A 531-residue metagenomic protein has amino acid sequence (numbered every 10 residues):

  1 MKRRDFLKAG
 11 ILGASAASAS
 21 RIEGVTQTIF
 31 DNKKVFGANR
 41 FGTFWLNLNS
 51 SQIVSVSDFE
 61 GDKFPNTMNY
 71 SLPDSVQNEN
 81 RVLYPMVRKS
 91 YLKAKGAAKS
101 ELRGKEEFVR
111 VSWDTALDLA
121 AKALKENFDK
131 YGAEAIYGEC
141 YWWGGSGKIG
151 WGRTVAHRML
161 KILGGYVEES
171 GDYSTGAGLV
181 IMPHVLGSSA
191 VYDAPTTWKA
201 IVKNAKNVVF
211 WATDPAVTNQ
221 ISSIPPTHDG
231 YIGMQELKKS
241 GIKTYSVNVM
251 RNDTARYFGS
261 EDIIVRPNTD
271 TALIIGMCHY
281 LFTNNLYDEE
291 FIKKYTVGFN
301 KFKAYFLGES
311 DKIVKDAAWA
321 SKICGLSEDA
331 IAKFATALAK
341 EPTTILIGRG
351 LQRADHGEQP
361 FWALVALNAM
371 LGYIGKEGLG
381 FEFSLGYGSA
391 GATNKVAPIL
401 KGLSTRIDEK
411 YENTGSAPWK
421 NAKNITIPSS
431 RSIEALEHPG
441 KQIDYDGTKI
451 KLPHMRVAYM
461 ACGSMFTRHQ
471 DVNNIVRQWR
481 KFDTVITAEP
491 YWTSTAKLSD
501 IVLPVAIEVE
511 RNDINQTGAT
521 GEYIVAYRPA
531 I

Functional and structural regions predicted by a protein language model:
K2-L286, S327, E508-R511: N-terminal export/assembly segments and adjacent metallocofactor-ligating motifs of anaerobic energy-metabolism
Y91-T115, L286-E328, R406-G415, I531: N-terminal leader/propeptide and maturation segments of large enzyme subunits in energy/redox metabolism and hydrolases
Y131-A135, Y287-I292, G375-E382: Flexible, glycine/charged-enriched surface loops at secondary-structure junctions
E139-G147, W319-I323, G348-D355, Y387-S389 (+1 more regions): Conserved short loop/turn motifs at secondary-structure junctions
W151-V247, T271-I275, A369-K497, A506-I514 (+1 more regions): Extended redox/cofactor-interaction regions of prokaryotic respiratory oxidoreductases
N252-F258, S310-D316, E341-I347, H454-R456 (+1 more regions): Short acidic (Asp/Glu) and glycine-rich catalytic loops that position anionic groups and cofactors
L338-W362: P-loop NTPase catalytic cores that bind/hydrolyze ATP
D500: Catalytic, metal-anchored helix/loop core of enzyme active sites in primary metabolism
